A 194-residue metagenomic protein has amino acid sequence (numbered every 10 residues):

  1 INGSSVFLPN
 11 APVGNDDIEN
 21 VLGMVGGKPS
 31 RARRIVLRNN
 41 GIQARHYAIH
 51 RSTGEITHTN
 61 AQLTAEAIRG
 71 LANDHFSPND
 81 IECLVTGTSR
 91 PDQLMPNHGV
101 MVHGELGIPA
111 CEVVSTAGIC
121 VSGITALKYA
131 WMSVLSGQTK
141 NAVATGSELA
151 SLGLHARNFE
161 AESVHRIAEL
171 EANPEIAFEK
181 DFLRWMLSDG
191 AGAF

Functional and structural regions predicted by a protein language model:
N2-E82: Conserved active-site "lid/cap" helical segment
S4-V6, S89, S147: Cofactor-binding loop segments of dinucleotide-utilizing enzymes, especially the Rossmann-like FAD- and NAD(P)+-binding
G27, R69-P78, Q93-F194: Acyl-thioester C-C bond-transforming condensing/cleaving domain
N39, G87, T145: Short acidic/histidine-centered micro-motifs embedded in hydrophobic/aromatic stretches that mark compact functional
E82-S89: Short glycine-rich or small-residue beta-strand-to-loop segments that form or flank ligand, phosphate, metal/Fe-S
